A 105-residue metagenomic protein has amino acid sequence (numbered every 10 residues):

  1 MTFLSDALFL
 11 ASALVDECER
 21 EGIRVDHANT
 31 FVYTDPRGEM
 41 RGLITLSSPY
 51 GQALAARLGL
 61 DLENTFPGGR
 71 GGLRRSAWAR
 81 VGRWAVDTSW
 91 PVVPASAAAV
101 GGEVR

Functional and structural regions predicted by a protein language model:
M1-R37, R41-R105: Structured alpha/beta or helical-core interaction and ligand-binding surfaces enriched in interleaved
